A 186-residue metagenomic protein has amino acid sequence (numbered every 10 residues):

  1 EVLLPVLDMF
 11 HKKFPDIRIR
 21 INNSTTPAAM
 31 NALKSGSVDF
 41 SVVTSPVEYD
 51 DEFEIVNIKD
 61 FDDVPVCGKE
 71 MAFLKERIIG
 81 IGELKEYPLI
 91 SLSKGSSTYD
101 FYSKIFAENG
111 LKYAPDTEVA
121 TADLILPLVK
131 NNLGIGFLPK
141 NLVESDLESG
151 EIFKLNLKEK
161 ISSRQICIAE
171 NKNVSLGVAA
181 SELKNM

Functional and structural regions predicted by a protein language model:
E1-F14, R18-N23, P27-N31, S175-V178: N-terminal winged-helix
P5-M9, T26-D63, C67, K130-L133 (+1 more regions): Short beta-strand-centered segments that line the small-molecule binding cleft or hinge of alpha/beta clamshell
V6-P15, G82, Y99-K112: Ligand-binding cleft/hinge of the Venus flytrap
I17-S24, T44, K112-T121: Short beta-strand-to-loop elements that line the ligand-binding cleft of bilobed periplasmic-binding protein-like
T44-D51, K104, A122-I152: A ligand-binding cleft/hinge motif common to bilobed small-molecule-binding domains
E52-L89, S93: Flexible hinge/capping segments at coil-to-helix
F73-L74, P88-N109, L176-A180, K184: Secondary-structure junction motif
F153-M186: A late-sequence structural motif
